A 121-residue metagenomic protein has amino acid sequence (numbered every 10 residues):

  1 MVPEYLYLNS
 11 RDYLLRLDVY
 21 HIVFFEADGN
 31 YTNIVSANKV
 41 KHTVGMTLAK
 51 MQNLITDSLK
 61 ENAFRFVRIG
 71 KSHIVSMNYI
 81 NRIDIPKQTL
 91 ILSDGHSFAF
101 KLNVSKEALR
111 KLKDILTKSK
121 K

Functional and structural regions predicted by a protein language model:
M1-K121: Basic, polyanion-interacting recognition surfaces, primarily in bacterial LytTR/OmpR-type DNA-binding effector domains
